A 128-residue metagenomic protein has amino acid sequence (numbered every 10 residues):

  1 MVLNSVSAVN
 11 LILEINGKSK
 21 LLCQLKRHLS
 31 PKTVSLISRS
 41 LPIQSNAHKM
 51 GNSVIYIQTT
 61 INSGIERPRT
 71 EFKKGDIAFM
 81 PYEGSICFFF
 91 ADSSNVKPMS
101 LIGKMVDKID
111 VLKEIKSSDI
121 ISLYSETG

Functional and structural regions predicted by a protein language model:
M1-P31, I43-S45: N-terminal intrinsically disordered, low-complexity, charge/repeat-rich segments that act as generic
C23, R27-G128: Glycine-rich active-site loops that engage anionic ligands at enzyme catalytic sites
